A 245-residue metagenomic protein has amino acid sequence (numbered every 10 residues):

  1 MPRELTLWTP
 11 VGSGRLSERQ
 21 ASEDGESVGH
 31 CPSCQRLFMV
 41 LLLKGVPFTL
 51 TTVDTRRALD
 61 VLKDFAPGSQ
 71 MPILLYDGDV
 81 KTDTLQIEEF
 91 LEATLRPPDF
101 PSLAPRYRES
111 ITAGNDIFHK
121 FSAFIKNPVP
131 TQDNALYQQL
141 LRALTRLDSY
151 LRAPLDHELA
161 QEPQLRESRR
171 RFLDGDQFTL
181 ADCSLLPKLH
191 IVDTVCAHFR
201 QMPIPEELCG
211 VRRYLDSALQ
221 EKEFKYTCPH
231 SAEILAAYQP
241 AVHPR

Functional and structural regions predicted by a protein language model:
M1-Q177: GST-like domain detector, emphasizing the conserved glutathione-binding G-site in the N-terminal thioredoxin-like
T51-R57, K225-L235: Acidic carboxylate-rich catalytic motifs and surrounding loops in phosphoryl-/glycosyl-chemistry enzymes
D64, Y137, L219-Q220, E233: Domain-length accessory/inserted modules outside core catalytic folds
T131-N134, Q138, A197-E206: Acidic, serine/threonine/proline-rich low-complexity intrinsically disordered regions
D156-E158, D193-H198, K225-T227: Substrate-binding/catalytic groove segments of enzymes that remodel or degrade extracellular structural polymers
L173-H198, G210: GST superfamily/GST-like fold recognition
P205, C209-Q220: Catalytic lobes of large eukaryotic enzymes
A232-R245: C-terminal helix/juxtamembrane-tail motif
